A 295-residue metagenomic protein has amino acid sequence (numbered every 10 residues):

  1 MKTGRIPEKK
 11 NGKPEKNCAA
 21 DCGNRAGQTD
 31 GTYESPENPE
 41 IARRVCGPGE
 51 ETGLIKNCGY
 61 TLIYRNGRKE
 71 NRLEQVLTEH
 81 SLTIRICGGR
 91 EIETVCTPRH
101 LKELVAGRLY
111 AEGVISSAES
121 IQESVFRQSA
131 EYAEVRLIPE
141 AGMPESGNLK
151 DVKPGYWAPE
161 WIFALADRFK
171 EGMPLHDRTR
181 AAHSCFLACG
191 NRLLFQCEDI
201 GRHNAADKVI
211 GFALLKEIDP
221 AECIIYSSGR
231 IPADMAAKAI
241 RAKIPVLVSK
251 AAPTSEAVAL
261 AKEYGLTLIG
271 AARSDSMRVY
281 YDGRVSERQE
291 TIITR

Functional and structural regions predicted by a protein language model:
K2-R5, N38-C189, F195-Q196: Intrinsically disordered, low-complexity regions enriched in acidic/Ser/Thr/Pro/Gln residues
K2-T52, T291: Intrinsically disordered, low-complexity terminal tails and inter-domain linkers enriched for S/T/G/P/D/E
L82, G88, S274-S276, D282 (+1 more regions): Short leucine-rich amphipathic alpha-helices used at interfaces
C96, C197-G201, P253: Short alpha-helix boundary/capping segments
G172-I218, I224-I225: Histidine/lysine/aspartate-rich catalytic loop segments that bind and position anionic ligands
R202-V279, V285-R288: Feature captures the catalytic cores and cofactor-binding loops of soluble hydro-lyases/lyases that act on carboxylate
E287-R295: Intrinsic disorder
